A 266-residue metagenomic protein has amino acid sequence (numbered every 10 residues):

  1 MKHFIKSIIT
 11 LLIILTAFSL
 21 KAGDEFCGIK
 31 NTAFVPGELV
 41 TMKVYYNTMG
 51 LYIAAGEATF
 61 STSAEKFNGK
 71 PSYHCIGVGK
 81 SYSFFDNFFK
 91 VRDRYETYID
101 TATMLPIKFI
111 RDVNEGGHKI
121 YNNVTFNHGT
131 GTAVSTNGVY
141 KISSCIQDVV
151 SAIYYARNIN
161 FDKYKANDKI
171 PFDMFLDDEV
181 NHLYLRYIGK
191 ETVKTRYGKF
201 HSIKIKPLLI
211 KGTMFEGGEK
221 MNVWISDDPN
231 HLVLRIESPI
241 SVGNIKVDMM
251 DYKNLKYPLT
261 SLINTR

Functional and structural regions predicted by a protein language model:
M1-I9: Bacterial N-terminal signal peptides that target proteins for export
I8-A17: Bacterial N-terminal signal peptides
F18-A22: Sec/Tat signal peptide C-region and signal peptidase I cleavage site
G23-F126, Y164-R266: Acidic, serine/threonine-rich low-complexity disordered tracts
H118-N160: Hydrophobic, well-structured mid-protein blocks that either form specific transmembrane helices
